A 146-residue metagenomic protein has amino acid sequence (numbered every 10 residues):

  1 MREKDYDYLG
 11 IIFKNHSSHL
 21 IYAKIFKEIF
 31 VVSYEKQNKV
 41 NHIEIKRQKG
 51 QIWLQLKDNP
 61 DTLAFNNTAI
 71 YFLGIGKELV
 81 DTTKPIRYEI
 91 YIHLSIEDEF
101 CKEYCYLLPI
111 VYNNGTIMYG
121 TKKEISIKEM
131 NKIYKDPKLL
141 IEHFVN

Functional and structural regions predicted by a protein language model:
M1-N146: Amphipathic alpha-helical "stem/stalk" segments
